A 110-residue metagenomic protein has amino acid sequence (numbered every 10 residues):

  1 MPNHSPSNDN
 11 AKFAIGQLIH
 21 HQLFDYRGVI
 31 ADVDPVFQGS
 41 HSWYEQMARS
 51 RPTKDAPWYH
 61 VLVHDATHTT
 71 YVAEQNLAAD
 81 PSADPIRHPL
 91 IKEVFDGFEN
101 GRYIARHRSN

Functional and structural regions predicted by a protein language model:
M1-L18, L23-R27, D34-F37, R106-N110: Mixed-charge, Lys/Arg-rich low-complexity intrinsically disordered regions
N3, K12-Q17, E45, A79-S82 (+1 more regions): Generic preference for well-ordered secondary structure
R27-V29, H60: Generic detector of isolated residues embedded in canonical secondary-structure elements
A31-D32, H41: Short, glycine/acidic-enriched capping/hinge loops at junctions between secondary-structure elements
D32-P35, D65: A short beta-strand motif that forms part of the nucleic acid-binding face of small beta-barrel RNA-binding folds
F37-Q46: Short, solvent-exposed secondary-structure boundary/capping segments
M47-P52: Short proline/glycine-enriched turn/loop segments at secondary-structure junctions
K54-N110: Intrinsically disordered, low-complexity, charged/polar segments
